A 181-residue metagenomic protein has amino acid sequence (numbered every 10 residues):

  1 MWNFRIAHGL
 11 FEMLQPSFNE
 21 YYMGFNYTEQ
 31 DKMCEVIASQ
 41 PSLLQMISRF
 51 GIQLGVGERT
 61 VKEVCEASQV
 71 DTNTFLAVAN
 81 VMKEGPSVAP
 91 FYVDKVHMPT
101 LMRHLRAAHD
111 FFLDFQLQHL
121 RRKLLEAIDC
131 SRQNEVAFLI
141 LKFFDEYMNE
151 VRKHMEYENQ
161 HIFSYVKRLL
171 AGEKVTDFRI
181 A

Functional and structural regions predicted by a protein language model:
L10-A181: Small-residue-biased structural context
